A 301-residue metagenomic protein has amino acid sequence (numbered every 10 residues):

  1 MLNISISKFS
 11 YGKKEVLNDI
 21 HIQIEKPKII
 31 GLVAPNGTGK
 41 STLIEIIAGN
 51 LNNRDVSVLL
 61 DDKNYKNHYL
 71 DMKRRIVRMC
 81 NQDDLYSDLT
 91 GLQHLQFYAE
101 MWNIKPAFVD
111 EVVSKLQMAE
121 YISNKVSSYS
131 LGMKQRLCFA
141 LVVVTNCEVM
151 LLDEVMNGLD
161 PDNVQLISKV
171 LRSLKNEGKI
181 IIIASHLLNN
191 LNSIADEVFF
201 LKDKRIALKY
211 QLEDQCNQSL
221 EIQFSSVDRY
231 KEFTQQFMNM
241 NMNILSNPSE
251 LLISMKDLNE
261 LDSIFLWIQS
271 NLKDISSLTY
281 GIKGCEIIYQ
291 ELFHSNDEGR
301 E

Functional and structural regions predicted by a protein language model:
F9-V16, I20, K26-E177, I182-I183 (+2 more regions): ABC transporter nucleotide-binding domains
L85, A207, Q215-C216, G284-I287: Flexible, glycine-rich phosphate/dinucleotide-binding loops and adjacent beta-alpha linkers at cofactor/substrate
K169-L252: ABC transporter nucleotide-binding domain
L220-L292: Short, charged/small-residue-rich alpha-helical element at the C-terminal edge of ABC transporter nucleotide-binding
F293-E301: Generic C-terminal helix-cap and adjacent flexible tail
